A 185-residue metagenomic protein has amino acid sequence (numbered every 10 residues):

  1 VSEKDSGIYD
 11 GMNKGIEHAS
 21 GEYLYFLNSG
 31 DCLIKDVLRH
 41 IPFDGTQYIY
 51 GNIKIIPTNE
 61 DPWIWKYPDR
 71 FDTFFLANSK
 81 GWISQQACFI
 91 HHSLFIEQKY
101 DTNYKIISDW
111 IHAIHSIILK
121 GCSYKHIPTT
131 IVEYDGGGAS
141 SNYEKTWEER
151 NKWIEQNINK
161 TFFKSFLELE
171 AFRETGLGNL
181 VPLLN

Functional and structural regions predicted by a protein language model:
V1-A19: Glycine-rich, basic loop-to-helix element that forms the pyrophosphate-binding segment of sugar-nucleotide handling
D10, D31-D44, P57: Acidic donor-binding/catalytic loop of UDP-sugar-dependent glycosyltransferases, especially processive GT2
G21, G45-Y48, G121-C122: Short, high-confidence coil segments that cap the C-terminus of an alpha-helix and link into the following beta-strand
L24: Short aromatic/hydrophobic "clamp" motif used to bind/position activated sugar donors
L27-S29, I107: Active-site acidic Asp-centered loop
I49-D61: Short beta-strand-to-loop element that shapes/binds the nucleotide-sugar donor at the catalytic cleft/hinge
W65-W153: Conserved nucleotide-sugar donor-binding catalytic segment
I158-N185: Membrane-proximal basic amphipathic "stem/tether" segments
